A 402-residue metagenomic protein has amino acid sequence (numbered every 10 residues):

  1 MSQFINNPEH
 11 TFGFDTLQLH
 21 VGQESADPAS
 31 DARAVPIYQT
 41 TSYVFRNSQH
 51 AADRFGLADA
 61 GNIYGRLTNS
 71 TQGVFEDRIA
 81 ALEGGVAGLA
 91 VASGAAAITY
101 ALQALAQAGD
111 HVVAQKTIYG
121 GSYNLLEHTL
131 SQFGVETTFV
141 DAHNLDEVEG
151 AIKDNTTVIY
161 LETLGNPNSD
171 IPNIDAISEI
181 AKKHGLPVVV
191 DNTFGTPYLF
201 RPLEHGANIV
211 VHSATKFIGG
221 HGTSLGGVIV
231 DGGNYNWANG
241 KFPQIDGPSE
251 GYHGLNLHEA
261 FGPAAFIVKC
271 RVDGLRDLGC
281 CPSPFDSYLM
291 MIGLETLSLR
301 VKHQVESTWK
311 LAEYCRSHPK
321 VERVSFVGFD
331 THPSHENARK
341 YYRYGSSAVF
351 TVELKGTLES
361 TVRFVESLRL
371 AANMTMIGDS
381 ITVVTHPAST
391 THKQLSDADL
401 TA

Functional and structural regions predicted by a protein language model:
S2-N69, D77-R78: N-terminal "arm"/small-domain region of PLP-dependent enzymes with the aminotransferase-like
Q3-H10, A26, A87-S317: Conserved PLP-enzyme active-site core in the AAT-like
L17, V35, T41, V135 (+7 more regions): Structural beta-strand/beta-sheet cores of well-ordered domains, especially the beta-sheet scaffolds that support
A26, V44-S48, N236-W237, L297 (+2 more regions): Short, acidic Gly/Pro/Ser/Thr-rich loop/turn segments
N47-T99, G121-H128: Conserved N-terminal alpha-helix of the aminotransferase class I/II PLP-enzyme fold
A60, V86, D286, M290 (+3 more regions): Short amphipathic alpha-helical segments
L82, C315-P319, L368: Acidic-histidine catalytic/liganding microenvironments
V301, W309, K320-A402: Conserved C-terminal alpha-helix-loop-beta "cap" of PLP-dependent enzymes that closes/shapes the active-site mouth
